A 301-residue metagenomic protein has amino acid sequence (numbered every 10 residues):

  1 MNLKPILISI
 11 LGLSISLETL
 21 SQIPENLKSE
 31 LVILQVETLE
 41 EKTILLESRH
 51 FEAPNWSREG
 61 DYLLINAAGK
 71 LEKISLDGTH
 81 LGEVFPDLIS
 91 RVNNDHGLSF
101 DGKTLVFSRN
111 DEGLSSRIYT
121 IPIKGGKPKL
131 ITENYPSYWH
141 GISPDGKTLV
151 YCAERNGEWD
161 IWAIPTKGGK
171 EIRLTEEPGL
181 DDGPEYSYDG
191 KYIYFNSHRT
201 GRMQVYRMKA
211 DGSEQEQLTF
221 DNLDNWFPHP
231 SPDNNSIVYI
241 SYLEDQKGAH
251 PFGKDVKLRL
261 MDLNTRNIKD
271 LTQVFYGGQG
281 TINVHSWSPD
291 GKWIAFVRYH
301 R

Functional and structural regions predicted by a protein language model:
Q22-E25, I44-L45, R58, L63-G69 (+7 more regions): Beta-strand C-termini and the immediately following turn/loop, strongest in propeller blades
K28-E30, L71-E72, L114-Y119, E158-W162 (+3 more regions): Structural motif
I33-H50, S75-V92, I121-P136, I164-L180 (+2 more regions): Multi-bladed beta-propeller domains
N55, G97, G141-S143, E185 (+2 more regions): Conserved beta-strand position repeated across blades of beta-propeller domains
R58-E59, F100-D101, P144-D145, Y188-D189 (+2 more regions): Residue-level detector of Asp-centered blade-edge/turn motifs that repeat once per structural unit in beta-propeller
S90-D95, S99, K103, R109-P144: Asp-box/WD-like beta-propeller blade repeats and closely related beta-sheet repeat scaffolds
G278-R301: Blade-level signature of beta-propeller repeat domains, shared across WD40, Kelch, NHL, RCC1 and BNR/Asp-box propellers
